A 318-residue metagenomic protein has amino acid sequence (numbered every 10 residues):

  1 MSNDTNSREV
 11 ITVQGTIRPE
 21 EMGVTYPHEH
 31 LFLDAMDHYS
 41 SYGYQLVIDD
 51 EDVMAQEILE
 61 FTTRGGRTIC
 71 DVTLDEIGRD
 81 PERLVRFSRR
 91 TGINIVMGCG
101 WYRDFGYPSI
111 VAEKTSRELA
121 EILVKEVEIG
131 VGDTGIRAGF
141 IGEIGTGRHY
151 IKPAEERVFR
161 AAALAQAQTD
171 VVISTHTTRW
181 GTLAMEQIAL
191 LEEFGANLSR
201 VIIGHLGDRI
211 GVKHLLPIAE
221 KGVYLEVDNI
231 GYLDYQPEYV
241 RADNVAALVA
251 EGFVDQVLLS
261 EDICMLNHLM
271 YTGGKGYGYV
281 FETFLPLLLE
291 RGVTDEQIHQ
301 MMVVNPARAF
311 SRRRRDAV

Functional and structural regions predicted by a protein language model:
S2-G15, Y279-V318: Mid-to-C-terminal alpha-helical segments outside catalytic/metal-binding sites
M22-F32, S40-N94, R117-I136: Alpha-helical scaffold segments that flank or form the walls of functional sites
H28, I69, W101, Q166 (+4 more regions): Divalent metal-coordination and catalytic microenvironments
D75, I203-R209, N229-A246: Active-site glycine- and acidic-residue-rich loops that bind and position anionic ligands or nucleotide-like cofactors
E82-L84, I110, K152-E156, W180-F194 (+3 more regions): Distinct, well-ordered alpha-helical segments
R86-R89, N94-T169, Y224, I230-D234: Active-site gating/metal-coordination segments in enzymes
G92-I93, T169-V172, E192-S199, P217-E226 (+1 more regions): Glycine-enriched alpha-helix->loop->beta-strand junction motifs that scaffold or abut catalytic
S174, V227-N229, F253-G274: Short acidic/histidine-rich active-site segments
